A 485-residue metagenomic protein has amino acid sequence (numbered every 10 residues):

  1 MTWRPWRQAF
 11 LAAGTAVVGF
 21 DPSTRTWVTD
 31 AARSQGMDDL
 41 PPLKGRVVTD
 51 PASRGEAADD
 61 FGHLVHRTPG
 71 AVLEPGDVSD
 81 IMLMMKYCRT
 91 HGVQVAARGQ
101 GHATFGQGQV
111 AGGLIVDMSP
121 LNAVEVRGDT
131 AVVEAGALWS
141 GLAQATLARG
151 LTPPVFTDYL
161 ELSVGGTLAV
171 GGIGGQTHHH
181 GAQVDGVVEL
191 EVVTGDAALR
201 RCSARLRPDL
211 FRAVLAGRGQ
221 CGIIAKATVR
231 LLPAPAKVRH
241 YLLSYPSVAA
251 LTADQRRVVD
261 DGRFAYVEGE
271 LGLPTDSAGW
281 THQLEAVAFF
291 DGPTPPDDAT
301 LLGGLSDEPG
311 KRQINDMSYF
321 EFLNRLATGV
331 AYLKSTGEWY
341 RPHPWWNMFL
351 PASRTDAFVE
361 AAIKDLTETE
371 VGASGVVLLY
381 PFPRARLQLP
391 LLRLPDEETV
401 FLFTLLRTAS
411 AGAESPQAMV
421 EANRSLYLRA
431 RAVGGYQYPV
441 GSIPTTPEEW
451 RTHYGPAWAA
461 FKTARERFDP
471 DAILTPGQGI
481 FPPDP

Functional and structural regions predicted by a protein language model:
M1, D276-W280, L326-G337, R384-E397 (+1 more regions): Short glycine/threonine-rich loop-to-helix capping motif typified by GTGT followed within a few residues by an Asp-Pro
W3-T29: N-terminal export signals
A9-V18, V188-A357, A373: C-terminal substrate-binding/cap subdomain adjacent to the FAD-binding core in PCMH-type and related FAD-linked
P22-D50: C-terminal segment of N-terminal export signals and the immediately downstream linker at the start of the mature
A52-S53, F61-D158, G171-Q176: Glycine-rich N-terminal segment of FAD-binding domains in flavoprotein oxidoreductases, spanning the beta-loop-helix
A135, T355-D356, A409-E421, Y427-R431 (+1 more regions): Extended C-terminal subregions enriched in glycine
A331-K334, P344, R424, R431-P485: Activity-critical C-terminal alpha-helical subdomain
S353-S410: C-terminal structural cap/anchor segments
